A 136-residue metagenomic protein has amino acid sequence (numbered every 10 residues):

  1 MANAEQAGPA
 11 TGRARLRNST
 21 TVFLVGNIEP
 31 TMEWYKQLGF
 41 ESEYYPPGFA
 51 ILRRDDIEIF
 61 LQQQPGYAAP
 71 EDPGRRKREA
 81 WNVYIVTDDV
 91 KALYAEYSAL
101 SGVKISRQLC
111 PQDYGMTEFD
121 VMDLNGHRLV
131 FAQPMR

Functional and structural regions predicted by a protein language model:
A2-T20, L38-V86, Y94-M122, Q133-R136: Vicinal oxygen chelate
V22-L24: A conserved hydrophobic helix/loop-capping motif in glycosyltransferases and polysaccharide synthases
N27-S42: Amphipathic alpha-helical segments
P30, K91-Y94: Short, conserved charged micro-motifs
L124-L129: Short, glycine-anchored, charge-dense loop/turn motifs used at functional sites
